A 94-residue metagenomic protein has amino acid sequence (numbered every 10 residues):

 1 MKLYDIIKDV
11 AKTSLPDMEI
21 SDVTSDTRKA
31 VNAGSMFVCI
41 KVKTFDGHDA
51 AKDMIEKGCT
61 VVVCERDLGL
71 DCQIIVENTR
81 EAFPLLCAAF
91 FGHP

Functional and structural regions predicted by a protein language model:
M1-L85: N-terminal leader/targeting and accessory segments in enzymes
C87-P94: Walker A (P-loop) phosphate-binding motif
